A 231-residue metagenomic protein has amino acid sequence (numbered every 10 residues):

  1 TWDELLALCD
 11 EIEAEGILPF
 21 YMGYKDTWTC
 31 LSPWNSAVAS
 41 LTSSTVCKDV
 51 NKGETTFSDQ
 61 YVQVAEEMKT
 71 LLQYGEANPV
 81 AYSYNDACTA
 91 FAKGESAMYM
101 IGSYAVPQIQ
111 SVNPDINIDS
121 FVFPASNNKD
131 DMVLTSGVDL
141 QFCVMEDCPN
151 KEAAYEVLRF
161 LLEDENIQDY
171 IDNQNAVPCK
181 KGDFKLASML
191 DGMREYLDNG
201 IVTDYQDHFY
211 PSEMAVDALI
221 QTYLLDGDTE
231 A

Functional and structural regions predicted by a protein language model:
W2-L6, P79-K93: Short helix-initiation/N-cap motifs at beta->coil->alpha
D3-G53, S96: Extracytoplasmic/periplasmic solute-binding protein
C9-I12, V50-V80: Glycine-centered hinge/linker elements that transmit conformational signals in sensory and ligand-binding systems
Y21, A97-G102, D119-F121: Paired acidic/hydrophobic, glycine-rich loop segments that form the ligand-binding mouth/hinge of periplasmic-binding
L41-Q63, S111-V112, A125-V133, E195: Short, solvent-exposed loop/beta-turn-alpha elements that line the ligand-binding surface or hinge of extracytoplasmic
V50, S136, N173-C179, D191-A231: C-terminal capping/gating helix-and-loop segments adjacent to ligand/active sites or protein-protein/ligand interfaces
Q73, Q110-N173: Extracytoplasmic/periplasmic substrate-recognition and gating elements
Y84, I101-V106, V138-L140: Beta->alpha turn/N-cap motifs
